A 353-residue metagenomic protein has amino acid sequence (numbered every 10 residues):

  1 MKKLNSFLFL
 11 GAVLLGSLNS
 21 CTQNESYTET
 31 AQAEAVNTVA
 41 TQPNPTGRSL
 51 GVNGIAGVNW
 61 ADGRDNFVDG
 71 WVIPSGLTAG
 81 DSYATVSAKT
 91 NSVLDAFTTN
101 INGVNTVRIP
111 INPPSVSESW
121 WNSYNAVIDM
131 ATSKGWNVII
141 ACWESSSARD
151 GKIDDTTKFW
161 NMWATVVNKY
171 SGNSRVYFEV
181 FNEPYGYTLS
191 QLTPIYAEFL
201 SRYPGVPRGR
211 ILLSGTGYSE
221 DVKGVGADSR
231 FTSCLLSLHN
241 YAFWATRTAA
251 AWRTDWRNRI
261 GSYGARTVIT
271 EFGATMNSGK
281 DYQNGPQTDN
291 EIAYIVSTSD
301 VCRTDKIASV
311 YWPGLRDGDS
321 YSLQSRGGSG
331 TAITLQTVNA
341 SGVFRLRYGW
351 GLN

Functional and structural regions predicted by a protein language model:
M1-L8: Bacterial N-terminal signal peptides that target proteins for export
L8-F9, P114, A245: A periodicity- and composition-biased signal for non-globular, repetitive helical segments
F9-S17: Bacterial N-terminal signal peptides
L10, A33-V36, A340: Low-complexity, intrinsically disordered short peptide segments enriched in small/polar/basic residues
G16-N44: Bacterial Sec-dependent N-terminal signal peptides
N44-V225: Active-site mouth of glycoside hydrolases
W71-Y83, T156-Y177, F181-A308, W312-R316 (+1 more regions): Extracellular glycoside hydrolase catalytic/binding regions
